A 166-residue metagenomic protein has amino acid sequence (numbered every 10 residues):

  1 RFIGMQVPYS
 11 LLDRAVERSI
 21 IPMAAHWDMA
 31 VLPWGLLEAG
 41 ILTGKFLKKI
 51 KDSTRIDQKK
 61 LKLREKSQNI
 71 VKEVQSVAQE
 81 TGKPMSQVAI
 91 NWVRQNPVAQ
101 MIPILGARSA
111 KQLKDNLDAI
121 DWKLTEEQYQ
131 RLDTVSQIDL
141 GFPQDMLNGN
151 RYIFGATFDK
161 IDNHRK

Functional and structural regions predicted by a protein language model:
R1-A15, S19: Glycine/proline-rich, positively charged, aromatic-decorated active-site loop/lid region on the catalytic face
R1-I3, K48-Q58: Short glycine/proline- and charge-enriched loop/turn segments that cap or connect secondary-structure elements
R1-Q6, D28-L32, Q100-I104: Structural preference for beta-strand elements that scaffold enzyme active sites
M5, A24, V31-W34, V74 (+3 more regions): Conserved, mostly hydrophobic/aromatic
Y9-D13, G35-L42, W92, R108-S109: Glycine-rich beta-alpha junction loops
V16-D52, P84: Aromatic-lined glycan-binding groove of carbohydrate-active enzymes
H26, T54-E80, Q95-Q100, K114-K166: Terminal-tail/helix-coil boundary detector
S86-A89, I102-G106: Conserved active-site loop/cleft motifs that coordinate metal ions or position small ligands
